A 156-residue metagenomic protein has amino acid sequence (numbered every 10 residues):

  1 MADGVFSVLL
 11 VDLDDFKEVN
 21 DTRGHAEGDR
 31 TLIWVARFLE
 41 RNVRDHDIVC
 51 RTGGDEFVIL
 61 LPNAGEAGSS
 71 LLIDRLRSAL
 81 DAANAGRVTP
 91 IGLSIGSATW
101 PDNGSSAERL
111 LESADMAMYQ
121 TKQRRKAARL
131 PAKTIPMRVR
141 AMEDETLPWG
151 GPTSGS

Functional and structural regions predicted by a protein language model:
M1-V8, D14-R44, C50-G54, V58-P62 (+3 more regions): Conserved long alpha-helical elements within nucleotide-processing catalytic cores of c-di-GMP signaling and class III
L13, A64, A85, W100: Hydrophobic pocket-lining residues within nucleotide cofactor-binding pockets
H25, H46, A79, D102-N103: Nucleotide-sugar donor-binding/catalytic module of glycosyltransferases that assemble extracellular/cell-envelope
R30, A67-L71, V88-T89, W100-S156: Catalytic cores and conserved motifs of cyclic dinucleotide signaling enzymes
R41-H46, R77-V88, Q120, R124: Short catalytic/binding micro-motifs of nucleotide second-messenger systems
R51, L80-S94, K126-P131: Catalytic core regions of nucleotide second-messenger enzymes
V58, G96-S97: Short aromatic/hydrophobic contact patches that present stacked aromatics for nucleic-acid/ligand binding
